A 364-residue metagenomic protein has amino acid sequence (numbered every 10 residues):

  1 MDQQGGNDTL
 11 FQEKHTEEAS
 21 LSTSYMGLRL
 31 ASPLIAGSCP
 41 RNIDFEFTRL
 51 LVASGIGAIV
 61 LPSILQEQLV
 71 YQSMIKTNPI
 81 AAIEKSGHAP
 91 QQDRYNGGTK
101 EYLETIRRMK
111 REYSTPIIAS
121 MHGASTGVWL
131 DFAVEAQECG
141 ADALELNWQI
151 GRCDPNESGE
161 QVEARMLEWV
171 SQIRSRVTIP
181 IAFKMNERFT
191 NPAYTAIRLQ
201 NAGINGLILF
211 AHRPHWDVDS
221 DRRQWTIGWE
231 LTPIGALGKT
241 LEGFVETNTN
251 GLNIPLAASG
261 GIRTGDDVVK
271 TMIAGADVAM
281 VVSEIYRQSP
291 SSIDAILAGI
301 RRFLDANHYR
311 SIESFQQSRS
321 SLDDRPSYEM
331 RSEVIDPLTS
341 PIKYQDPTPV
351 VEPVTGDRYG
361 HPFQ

Functional and structural regions predicted by a protein language model:
D2-P116, T126, D346-Q364: N-terminal capping/small domains of soluble enzymes
D2-T16, T232-G251, R263-Q364: Alpha/beta catalytic cores of nucleotide-metabolism and tRNA/nucleoside-modifying enzymes
S22-G27, S32, S38, L61 (+7 more regions): Generic secondary-structure boundary/loop-capping signal
S38, Q92, A119, N156 (+3 more regions): Short, flexible active-site loop motifs that bind/organize anionic cofactors or intermediates
S38-C39, G123, N186, S283 (+1 more regions): Conserved residues at beta->alpha junctions
F45-I64, Y71, L103, R107 (+5 more regions): Alpha/beta enzyme core
Q68-E84, V218-T232, Y286-Y309: C-terminal helical cap(s) of enzyme catalytic domains, especially alpha/beta-barrels
